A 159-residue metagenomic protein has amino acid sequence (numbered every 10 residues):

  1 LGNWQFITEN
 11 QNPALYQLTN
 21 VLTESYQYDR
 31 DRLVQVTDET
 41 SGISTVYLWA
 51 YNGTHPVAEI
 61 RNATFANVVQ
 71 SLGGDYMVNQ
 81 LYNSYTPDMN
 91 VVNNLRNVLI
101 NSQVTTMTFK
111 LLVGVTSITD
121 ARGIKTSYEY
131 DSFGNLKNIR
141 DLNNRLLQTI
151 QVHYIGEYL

Functional and structural regions predicted by a protein language model:
L1-D120, K125-L159: Beta-strand elements of repeat-based all-beta scaffolds
